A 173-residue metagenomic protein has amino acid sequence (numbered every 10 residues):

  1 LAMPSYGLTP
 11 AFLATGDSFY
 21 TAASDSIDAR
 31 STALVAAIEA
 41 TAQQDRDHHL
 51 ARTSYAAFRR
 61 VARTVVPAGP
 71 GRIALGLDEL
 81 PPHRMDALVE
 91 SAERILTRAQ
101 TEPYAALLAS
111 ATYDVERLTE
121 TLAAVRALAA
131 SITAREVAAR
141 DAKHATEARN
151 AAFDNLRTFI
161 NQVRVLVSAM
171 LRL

Functional and structural regions predicted by a protein language model:
L1-L173: Basic/polar low-complexity intrinsically disordered segments
